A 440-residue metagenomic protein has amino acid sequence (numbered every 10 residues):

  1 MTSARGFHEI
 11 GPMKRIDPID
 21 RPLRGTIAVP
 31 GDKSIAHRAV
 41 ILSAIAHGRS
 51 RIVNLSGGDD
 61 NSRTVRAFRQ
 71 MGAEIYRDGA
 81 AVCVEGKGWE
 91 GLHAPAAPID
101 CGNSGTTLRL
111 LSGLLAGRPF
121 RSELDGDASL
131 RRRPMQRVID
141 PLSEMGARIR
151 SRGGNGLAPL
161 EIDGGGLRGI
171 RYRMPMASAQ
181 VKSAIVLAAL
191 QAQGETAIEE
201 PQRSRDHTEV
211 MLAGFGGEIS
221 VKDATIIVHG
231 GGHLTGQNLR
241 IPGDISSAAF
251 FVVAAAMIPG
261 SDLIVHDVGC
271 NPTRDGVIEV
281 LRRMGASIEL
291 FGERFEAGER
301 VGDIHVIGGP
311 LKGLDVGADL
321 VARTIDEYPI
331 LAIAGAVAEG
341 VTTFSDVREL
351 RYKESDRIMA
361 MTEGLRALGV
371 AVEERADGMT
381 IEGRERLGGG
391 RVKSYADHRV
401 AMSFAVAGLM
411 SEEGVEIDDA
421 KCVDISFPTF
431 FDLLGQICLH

Functional and structural regions predicted by a protein language model:
R5-H440: Structural preference for solvent-exposed beta-strand-turn elements and adjacent flexible terminal/loop segments within
